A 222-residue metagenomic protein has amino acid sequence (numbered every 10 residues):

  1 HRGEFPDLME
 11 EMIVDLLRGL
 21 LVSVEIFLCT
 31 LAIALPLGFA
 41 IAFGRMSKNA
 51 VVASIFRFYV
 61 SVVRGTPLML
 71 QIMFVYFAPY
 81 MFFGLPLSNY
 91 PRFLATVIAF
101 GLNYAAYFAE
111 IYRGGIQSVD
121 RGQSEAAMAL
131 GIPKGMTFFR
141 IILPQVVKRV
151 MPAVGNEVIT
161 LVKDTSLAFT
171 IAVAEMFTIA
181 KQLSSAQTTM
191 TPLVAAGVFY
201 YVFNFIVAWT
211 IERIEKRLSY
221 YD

Functional and structural regions predicted by a protein language model:
H1-D222: Transmembrane alpha-helices and adjacent helix-loop boundaries
